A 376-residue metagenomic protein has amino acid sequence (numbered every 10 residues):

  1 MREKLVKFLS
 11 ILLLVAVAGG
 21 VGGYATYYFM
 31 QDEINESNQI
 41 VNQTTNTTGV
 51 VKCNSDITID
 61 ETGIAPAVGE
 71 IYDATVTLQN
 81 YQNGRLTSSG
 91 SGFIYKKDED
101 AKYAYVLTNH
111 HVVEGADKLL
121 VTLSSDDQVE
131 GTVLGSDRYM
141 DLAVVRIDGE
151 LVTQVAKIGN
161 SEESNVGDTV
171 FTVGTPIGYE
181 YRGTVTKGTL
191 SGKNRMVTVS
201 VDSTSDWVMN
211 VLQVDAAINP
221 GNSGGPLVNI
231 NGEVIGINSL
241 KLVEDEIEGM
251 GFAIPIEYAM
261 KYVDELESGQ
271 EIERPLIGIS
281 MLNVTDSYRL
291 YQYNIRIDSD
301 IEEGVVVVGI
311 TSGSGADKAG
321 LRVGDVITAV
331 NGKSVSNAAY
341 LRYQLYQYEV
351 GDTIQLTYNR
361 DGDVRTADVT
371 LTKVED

Functional and structural regions predicted by a protein language model:
M1-Q43, K102, T132, R146 (+2 more regions): C-terminal recognition in membrane/secretory proteostasis and scaffolding
F8, A25, F29-E33, G84-L86 (+5 more regions): Active-site loop architecture of trypsin-fold serine endopeptidases
T26-I94, Y105, K118, N165 (+1 more regions): N-terminal activation segment of mature serine protease catalytic domains
Y72, S91, G115, N160 (+6 more regions): Short, flexible surface segments
T77, L107, L120, F171 (+4 more regions): Hydrophobic beta-strand signal
N83-S88, K96-E180, K333-A339, Q344 (+3 more regions): Conserved active-site neighborhood of the chymotrypsin/trypsin-like protease fold
G92-I94, G131-V133, L190, V307: Conserved hydrophobic positions within beta-strands
T184-R195, R342-V350: Short, compositionally biased
